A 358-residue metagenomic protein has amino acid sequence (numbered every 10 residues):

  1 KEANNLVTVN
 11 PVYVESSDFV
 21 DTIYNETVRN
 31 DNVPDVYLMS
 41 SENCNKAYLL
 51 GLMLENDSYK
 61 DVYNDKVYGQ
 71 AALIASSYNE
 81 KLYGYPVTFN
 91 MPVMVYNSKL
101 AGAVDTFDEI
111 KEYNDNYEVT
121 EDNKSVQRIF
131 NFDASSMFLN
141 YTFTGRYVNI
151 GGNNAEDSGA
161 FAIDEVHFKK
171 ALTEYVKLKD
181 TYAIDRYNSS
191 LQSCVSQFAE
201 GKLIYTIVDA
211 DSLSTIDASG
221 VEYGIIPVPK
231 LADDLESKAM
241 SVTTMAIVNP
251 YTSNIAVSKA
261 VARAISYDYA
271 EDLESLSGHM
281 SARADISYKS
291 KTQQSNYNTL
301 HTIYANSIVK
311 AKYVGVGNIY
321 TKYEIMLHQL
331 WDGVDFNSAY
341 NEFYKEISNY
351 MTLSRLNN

Functional and structural regions predicted by a protein language model:
K1-N43, Y323-I325, V334, S338 (+1 more regions): Conserved N-terminal structural module of periplasmic/extracytoplasmic solute-binding proteins
N5, D217-M280: Extracytoplasmic/periplasmic substrate-recognition and gating elements
D35-L38, I204-D209, G224: Paired acidic/hydrophobic, glycine-rich loop segments that form the ligand-binding mouth/hinge of periplasmic-binding
M39-V93, K111, I226-P227: Hinge/lid segment of periplasmic solute-binding proteins
S58-V67, D122, R128-F130, N149-K170 (+1 more regions): Short, solvent-exposed loop/beta-turn-alpha elements that line the ligand-binding surface or hinge of extracytoplasmic
Y83-V87, P92, K111-F161: Extracytoplasmic/periplasmic solute-binding protein
D157-S189: Glycine-centered hinge/linker elements that transmit conformational signals in sensory and ligand-binding systems
Y288-N358: Conserved C-terminal helix/tail region of periplasmic/extracytoplasmic solute-binding proteins
